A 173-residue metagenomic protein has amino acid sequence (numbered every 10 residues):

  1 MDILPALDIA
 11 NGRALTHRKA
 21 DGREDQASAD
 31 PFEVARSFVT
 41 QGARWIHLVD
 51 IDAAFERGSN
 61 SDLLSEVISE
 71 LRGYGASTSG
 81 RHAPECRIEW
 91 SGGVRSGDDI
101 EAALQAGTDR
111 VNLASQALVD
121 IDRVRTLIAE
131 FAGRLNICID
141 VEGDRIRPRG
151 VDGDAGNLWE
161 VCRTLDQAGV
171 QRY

Functional and structural regions predicted by a protein language model:
D2-L7, I46-L48, I88-G92, V111-L113 (+2 more regions): Hydrophobic faces of well-ordered beta-strands that scaffold small-molecule active sites in alpha/beta enzyme cores
A6-L7, E56-W90, V124-V141: Alpha-helix-loop-beta-strand connector modules within alpha/beta enzyme cores
I9-R23, E101-L104, T108-R172: Conserved anion-binding
K19-T40: Short catalytic helix/loop segments, enriched in acidic residues and glycine and frequently bearing histidine
P31, G58-E66, V151-E160: Charged helix-capping and loop-helix junction motifs
E33-V49, A106, Q167-G169: Catalytic domains of carbohydrate-active enzymes, especially glycoside hydrolases
V39, R87-D109: Active-site loop-to-helix "anion-binding N-cap" substructures in soluble metabolic enzymes
W45-L63, S115: Glycine-rich, proline-tolerant flexible connector loops at the mouths of alpha/beta enzymes
